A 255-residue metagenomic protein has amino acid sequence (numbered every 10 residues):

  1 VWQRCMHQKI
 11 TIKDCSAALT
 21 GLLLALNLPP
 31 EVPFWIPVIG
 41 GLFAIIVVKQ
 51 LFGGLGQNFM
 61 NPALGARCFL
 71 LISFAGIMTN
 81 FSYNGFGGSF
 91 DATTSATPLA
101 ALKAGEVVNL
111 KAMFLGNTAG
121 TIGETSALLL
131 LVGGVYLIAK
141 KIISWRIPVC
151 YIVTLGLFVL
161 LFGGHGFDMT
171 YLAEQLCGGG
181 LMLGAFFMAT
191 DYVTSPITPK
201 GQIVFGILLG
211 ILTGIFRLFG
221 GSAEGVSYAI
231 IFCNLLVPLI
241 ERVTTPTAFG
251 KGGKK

Functional and structural regions predicted by a protein language model:
V1, L42-L51, R67-I72, T154-V159 (+2 more regions): Alpha-helical transmembrane segments and their membrane-interface exit regions
V1-K9, I45-G56, L130-K141, F186-S195: C-terminal ends of transmembrane helices
I12, S16-A17, L22-F90: Membrane-interface helix-loop-helix junctions at boundaries between adjacent transmembrane segments
A17-L26, G41-V48, L129-L137, V153-V159 (+2 more regions): Hydrophobic, membrane-inserted alpha-helices
E31-G40, M113, N117-A127, M169-L181: Structural signature of hydrophobic alpha-helical transmembrane segments
G56-L131: Long hydrophobic alpha-helical segments that form multi-pass transmembrane helix bundles in integral membrane proteins
F59, A63, L172-G180, Q202-V204 (+1 more regions): Loop-to-transmembrane alpha-helix initiation sites
L218-K255: Cytosolic-side transmembrane-helix boundaries in multi-pass membrane proteins
